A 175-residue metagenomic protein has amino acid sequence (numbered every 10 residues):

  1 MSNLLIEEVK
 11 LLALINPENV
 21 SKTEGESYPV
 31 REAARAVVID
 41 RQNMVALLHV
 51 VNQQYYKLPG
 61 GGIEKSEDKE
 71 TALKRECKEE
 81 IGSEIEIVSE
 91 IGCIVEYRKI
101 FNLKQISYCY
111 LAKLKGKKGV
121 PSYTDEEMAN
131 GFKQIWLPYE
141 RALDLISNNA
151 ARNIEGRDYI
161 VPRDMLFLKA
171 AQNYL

Functional and structural regions predicted by a protein language model:
S2-R35, R41: Acidic, metal-coordinating catalytic segment for phosphate/diphosphate chemistry, firing primarily on the Nudix
E32-A34, N43, I106-Y108, F132: Change "...and in nucleic-acid phosphodiester-cleaving endonucleases..." to "...and in nucleic-acid processing enzymes
D40-E79, S83: Conserved Nudix-box catalytic region and its N-terminal flanking loop in Nudix hydrolases and closely related
D40-N43, K113-K118, Y139-R141: Short loop segments at secondary-structure junctions
Y55, G119, E126-L175: Nudix hydrolase/Nudix homology domain
E84-C93: A short coil-to-beta-strand element that immediately follows conserved catalytic motifs
R98-P121, I135: Active-site-adjacent beta-strand/loop module that shapes the phosphate/pyrophosphate-binding cleft
